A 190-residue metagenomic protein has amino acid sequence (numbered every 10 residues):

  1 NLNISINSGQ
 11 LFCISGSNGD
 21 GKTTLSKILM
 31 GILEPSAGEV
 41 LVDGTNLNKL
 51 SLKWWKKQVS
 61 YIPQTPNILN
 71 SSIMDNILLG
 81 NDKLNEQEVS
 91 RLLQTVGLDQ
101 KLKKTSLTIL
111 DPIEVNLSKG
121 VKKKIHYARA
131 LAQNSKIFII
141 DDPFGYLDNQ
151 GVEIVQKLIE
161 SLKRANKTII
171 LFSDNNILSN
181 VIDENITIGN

Functional and structural regions predicted by a protein language model:
S15-S17: The feature captures the beta-strand-to-loop junction immediately N-terminal to the Walker
M30: Helix-to-loop junction immediately C-terminal to a conserved catalytic motif
G38-T45, W55, T108: Conserved ABC transporter NBD signature motif
P66-P112: Conserved "ABC signature" C-loop
Y127: Hydrophobic anchor residue at the start of the ABC signature
D141, L147-D148: ABC-family nucleotide-binding domains
